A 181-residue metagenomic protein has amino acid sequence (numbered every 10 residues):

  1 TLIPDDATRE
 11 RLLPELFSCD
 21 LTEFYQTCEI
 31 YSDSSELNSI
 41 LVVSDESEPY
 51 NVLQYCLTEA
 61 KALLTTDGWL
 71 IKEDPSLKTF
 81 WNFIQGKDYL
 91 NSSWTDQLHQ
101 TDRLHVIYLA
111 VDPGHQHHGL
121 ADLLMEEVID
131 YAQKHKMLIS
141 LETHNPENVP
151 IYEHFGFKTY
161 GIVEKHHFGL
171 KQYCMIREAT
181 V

Functional and structural regions predicted by a protein language model:
T1-P4: A short gly/proline-enriched turn/hairpin at secondary-structure junctions
D6-E29: Active-site rim helix/loop that mediates acceptor-substrate recognition in acyltransferases
Y25-S44: Conserved beta-hairpin
I40-A110, H166: Conserved acyl-donor/pantetheine-binding loop and adjacent beta-alpha core of acyl/acetyltransferases and related
R103-L104, Y131-H144: Conserved GNAT acetyl-CoA-binding A-motif
I107-Q116, S140-V149, E164-L170, I176-A179: Conserved beta-strand-loop-alpha-helix junction that forms the acyl-donor binding cleft
Y108-V111, H117-D130: Conserved acetyl-CoA-binding loop-helix of GNAT-fold acetyltransferases
D122, K134-K136, N145-I162: Conserved active-site alpha-helix within GNAT-family acetyltransferase domains
